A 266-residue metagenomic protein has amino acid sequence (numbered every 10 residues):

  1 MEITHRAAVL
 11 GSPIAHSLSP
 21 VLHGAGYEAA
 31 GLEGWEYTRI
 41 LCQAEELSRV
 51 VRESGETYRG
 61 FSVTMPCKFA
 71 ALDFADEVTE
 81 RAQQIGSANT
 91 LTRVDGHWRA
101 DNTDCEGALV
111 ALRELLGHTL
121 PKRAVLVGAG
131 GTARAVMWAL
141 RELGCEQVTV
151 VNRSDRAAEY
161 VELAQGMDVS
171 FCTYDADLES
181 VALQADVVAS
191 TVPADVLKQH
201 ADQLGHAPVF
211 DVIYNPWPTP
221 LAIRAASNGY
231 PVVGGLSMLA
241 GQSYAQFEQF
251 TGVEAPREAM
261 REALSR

Functional and structural regions predicted by a protein language model:
E2-L116, P216, N228: Phosphate/diphosphate ligand-binding glycine-rich loop within oxidoreductases
S12, G128-G130: Glycine-rich Rossmann-fold phosphate-binding loop(s) that bind the pyrophosphate of adenine dinucleotide cofactors
G117-R123, G205: Short helix-loop-beta connector
A133-R134, P218: N-terminal Rossmann-fold NAD(P) dinucleotide-binding loop
E142-Q147, N228-Y230: Conserved S-adenosyl-L-methionine
C145-M167: NAD(P)-binding Rossmann-fold cofactor-contacting core
Q165-G234: Rossmann-like adenosine-cofactor binding region
V212-R266: Adenosine-phosphate binding glycine-rich loop
